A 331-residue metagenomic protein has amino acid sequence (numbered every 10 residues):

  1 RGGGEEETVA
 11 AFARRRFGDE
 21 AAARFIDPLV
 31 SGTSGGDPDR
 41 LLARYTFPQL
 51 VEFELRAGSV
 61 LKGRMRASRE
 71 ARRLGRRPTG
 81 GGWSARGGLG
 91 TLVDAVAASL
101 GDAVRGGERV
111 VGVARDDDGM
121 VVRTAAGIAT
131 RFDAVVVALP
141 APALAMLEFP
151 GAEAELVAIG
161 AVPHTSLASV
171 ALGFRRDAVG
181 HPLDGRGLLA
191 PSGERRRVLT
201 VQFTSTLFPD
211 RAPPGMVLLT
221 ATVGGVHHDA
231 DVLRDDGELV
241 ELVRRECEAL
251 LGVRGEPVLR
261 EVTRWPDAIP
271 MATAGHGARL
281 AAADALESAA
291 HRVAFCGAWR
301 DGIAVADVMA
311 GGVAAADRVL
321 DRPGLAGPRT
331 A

Functional and structural regions predicted by a protein language model:
R1-V113, R131: Active-site/ligand-binding neighborhood in enzyme catalytic cores
G2, G82-L89, I128, A161 (+4 more regions): Aromatic-acidic/polar surface patches that form glycan- and anion
D19-I26, L156-I159, G252-L259: Short, surface-exposed acidic
A98-A103, D118, A125-I128, R254-E256 (+1 more regions): Short glycine/proline-enriched coil/turn segments at helix->beta-strand junctions
V104-G106, V137, F295: A structural signal for the hydrophobic beta-strands that form the central parallel beta-sheet of Rossmann-like
E108-L233, G237, R245, A249-L250 (+2 more regions): Mid-domain catalytic core of redox enzymes that form a hydrophobic substrate pocket/lid adjacent to a catalytic redox
L183-G185, L199-A331: Conserved flavin/dinucleotide-binding core of flavoenzymes
